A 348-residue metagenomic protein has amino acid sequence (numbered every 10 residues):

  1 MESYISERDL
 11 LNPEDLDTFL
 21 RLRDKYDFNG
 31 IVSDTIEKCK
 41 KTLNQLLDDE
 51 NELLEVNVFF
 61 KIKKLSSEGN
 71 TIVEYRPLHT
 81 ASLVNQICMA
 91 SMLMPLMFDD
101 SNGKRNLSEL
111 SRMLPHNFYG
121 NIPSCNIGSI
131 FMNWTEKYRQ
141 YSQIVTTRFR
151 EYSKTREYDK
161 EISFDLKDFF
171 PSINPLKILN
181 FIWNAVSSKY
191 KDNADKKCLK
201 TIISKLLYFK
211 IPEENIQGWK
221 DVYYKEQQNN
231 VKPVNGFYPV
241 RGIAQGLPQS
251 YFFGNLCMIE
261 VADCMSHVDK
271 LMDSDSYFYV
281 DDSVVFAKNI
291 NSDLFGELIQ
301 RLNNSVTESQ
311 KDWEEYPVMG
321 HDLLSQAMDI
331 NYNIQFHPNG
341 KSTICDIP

Functional and structural regions predicted by a protein language model:
M1-E214, K232-P239: Conserved two-metal-ion catalytic palm core of "right-hand" nucleic acid polymerases, unifying RNA-dependent RNA
N51-L53, M272-D275, I334-F336: Short secondary-structure junctions
I144, S266-V268, L324-M328: Short amphipathic alpha-helical surface micro-motifs
F149-K154, Q228-G242, D312-I334: Intrinsically disordered, low-complexity acidic Ser/Thr-rich regulatory segments
S153-V280, V284-T307: Conserved polymerase palm-domain catalytic core
N289-P348: Polymerase palm active-site segment centered on the conserved acidic dipeptide of motif C
